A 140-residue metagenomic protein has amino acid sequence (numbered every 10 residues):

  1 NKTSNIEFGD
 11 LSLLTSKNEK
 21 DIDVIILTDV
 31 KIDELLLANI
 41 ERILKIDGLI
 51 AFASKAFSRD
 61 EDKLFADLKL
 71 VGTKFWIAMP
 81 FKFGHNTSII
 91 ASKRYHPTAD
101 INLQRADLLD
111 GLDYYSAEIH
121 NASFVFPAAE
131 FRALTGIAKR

Functional and structural regions predicted by a protein language model:
N1-D47, S54, S58-D62, G84: The AdoMet/dcAdoMet-binding core of the Class I SAM-like
D21-I26, A38-L49, A106-F126: Domain-wide signal for the mature, well-folded portions of proteins, strongly enriched in nucleus-encoded organellar
R42-K45, K74-F75, K93: Secondary-structure boundary/capping motif
D47-G48, F52, W76-F81, A99: Acidic/polar loop patches that form or flank catalytic/metal-binding clefts of enzymes that bind anionic ligands
D60, L70, D100-Q104: Alpha-helix capping and helix-coil boundary motifs
E61-K82, A91: Conserved Class I S-adenosyl-L-methionine
T87-R140: SAM/dcSAM-binding transferase cores
